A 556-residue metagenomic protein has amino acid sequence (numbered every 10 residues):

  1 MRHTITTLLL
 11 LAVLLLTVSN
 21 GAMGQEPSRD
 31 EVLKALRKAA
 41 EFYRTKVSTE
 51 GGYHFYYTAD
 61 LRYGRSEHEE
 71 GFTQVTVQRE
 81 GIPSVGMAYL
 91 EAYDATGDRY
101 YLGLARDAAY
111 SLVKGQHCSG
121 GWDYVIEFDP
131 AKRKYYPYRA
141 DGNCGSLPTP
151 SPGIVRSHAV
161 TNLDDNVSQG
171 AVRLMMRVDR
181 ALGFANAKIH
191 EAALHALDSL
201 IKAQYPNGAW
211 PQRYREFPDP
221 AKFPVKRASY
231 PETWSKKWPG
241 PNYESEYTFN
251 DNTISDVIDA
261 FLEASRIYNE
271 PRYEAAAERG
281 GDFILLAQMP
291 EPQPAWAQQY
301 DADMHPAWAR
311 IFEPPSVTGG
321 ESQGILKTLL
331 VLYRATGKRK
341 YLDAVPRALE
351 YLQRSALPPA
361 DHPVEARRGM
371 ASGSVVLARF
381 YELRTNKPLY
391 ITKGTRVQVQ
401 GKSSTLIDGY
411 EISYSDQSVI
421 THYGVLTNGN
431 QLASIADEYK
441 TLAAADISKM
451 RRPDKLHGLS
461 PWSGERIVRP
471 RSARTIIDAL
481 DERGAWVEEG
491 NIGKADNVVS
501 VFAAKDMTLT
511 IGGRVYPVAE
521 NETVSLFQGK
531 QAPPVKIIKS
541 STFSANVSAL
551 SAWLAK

Functional and structural regions predicted by a protein language model:
M1-L9: Bacterial N-terminal signal peptides that target proteins for export
L8-T17: Bacterial N-terminal signal peptides
N20-G24: Sec/Tat signal peptide C-region and signal peptidase I cleavage site
Q25-F42, D107, T149-R156, G170-H195 (+8 more regions): Terminal, non-catalytic domain-edge segments
V47-S255, E274, Q288-S316, A360-D416 (+1 more regions): Extended ligand-binding groove/face enriched in aromatic
